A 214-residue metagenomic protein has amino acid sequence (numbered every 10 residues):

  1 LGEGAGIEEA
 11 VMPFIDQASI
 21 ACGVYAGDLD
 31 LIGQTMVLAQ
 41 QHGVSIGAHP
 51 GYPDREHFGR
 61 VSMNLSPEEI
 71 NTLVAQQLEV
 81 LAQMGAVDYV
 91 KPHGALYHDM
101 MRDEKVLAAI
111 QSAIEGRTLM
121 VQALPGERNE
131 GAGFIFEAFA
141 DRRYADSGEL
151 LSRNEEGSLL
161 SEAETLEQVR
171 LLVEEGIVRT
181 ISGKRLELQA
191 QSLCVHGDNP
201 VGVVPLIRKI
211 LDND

Functional and structural regions predicted by a protein language model:
L1, A18-I20, I46-P50, D88-P92 (+3 more regions): Hydrophobic faces of well-ordered beta-strands that scaffold small-molecule active sites in alpha/beta enzyme cores
E9-P13, Q34-G47, G85: Acidic (Asp/Glu)-rich catalytic clusters
I20-Y25, V74, D99-R102, E115-P125: Catalytic beta/alpha-barrel core
D54-P92: Glycine/small-residue-rich loop that forms an oxyanion/phosphate-binding "nest" at active or ligand-binding sites
G85-D88, I177-E187, D214: Flexible, glycine/charged-enriched surface loops at secondary-structure junctions
D103-A109: Charged helix-capping and loop-helix junction motifs
G126-I177: Active-site rim beta-loop-alpha module in soluble metabolic enzymes
L171, P200-D214: C-terminal helical cap(s) of enzyme catalytic domains, especially alpha/beta-barrels
